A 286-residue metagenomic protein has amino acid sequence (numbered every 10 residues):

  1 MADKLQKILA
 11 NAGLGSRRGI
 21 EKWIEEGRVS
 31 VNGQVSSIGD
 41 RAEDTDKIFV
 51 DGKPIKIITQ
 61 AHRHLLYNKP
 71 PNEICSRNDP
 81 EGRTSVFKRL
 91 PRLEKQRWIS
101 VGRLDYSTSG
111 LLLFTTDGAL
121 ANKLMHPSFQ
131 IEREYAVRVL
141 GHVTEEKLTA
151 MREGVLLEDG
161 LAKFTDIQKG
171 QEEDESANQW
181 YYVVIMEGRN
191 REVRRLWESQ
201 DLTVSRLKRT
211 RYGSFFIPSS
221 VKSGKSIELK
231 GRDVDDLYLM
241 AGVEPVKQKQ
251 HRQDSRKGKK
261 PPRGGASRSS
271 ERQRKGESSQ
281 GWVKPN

Functional and structural regions predicted by a protein language model:
M1-N286: Basic, flexible Lys/Arg- and Gly-enriched helix-loop patches that mediate nucleic-acid binding at interfaces with rRNA
